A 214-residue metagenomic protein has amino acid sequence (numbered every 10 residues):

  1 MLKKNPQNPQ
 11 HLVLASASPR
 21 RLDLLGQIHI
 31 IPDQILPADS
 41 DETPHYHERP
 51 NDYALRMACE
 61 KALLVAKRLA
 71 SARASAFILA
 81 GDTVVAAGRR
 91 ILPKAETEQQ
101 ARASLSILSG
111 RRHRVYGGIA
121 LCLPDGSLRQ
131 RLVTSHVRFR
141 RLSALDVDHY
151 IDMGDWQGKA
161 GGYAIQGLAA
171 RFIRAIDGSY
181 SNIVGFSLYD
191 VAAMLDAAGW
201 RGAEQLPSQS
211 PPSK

Functional and structural regions predicted by a protein language model:
L2-I30: N-terminal beta1-alpha1 ligand-phosphate binding loop
L2-L12, R49-K214: Anionic-ligand binding patches
A17, A38, P124: Cofactor-binding loop segments of dinucleotide-utilizing enzymes, especially the Rossmann-like FAD- and NAD(P)+-binding
L24-Q27, H45, S71: Short loop/helix-cap segments at secondary-structure boundaries that form the rim of catalytic
I30-I31, D41, R111, M153: A short linear boundary/processing microfeature
I31-L36, L55-C59: Conserved long hydrophobic alpha-helices within structured protein cores
P32-E48, L128-T134: Short glycine-rich, Thr/Ser-proximal phosphate-binding strand/loop in the N-terminal lobe of ATP-dependent enzymes
